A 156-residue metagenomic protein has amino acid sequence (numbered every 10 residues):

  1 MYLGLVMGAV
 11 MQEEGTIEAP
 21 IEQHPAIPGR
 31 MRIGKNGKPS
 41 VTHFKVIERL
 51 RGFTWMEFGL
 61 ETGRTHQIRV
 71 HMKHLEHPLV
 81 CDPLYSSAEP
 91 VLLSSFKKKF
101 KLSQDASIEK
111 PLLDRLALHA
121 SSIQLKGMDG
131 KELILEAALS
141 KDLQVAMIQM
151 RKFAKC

Functional and structural regions predicted by a protein language model:
M1-C156: RNA pseudouridine synthases
